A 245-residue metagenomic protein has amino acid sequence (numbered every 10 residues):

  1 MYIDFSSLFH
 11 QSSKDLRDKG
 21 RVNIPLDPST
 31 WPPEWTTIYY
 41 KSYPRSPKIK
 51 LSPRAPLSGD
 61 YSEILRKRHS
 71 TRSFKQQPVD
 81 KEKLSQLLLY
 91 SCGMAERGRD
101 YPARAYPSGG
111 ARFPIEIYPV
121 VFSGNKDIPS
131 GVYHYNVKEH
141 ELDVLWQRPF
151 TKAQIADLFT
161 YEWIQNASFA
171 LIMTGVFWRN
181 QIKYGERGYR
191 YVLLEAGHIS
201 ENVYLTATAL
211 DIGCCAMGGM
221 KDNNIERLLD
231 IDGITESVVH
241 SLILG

Functional and structural regions predicted by a protein language model:
M1-W178, K183, A196, L210 (+2 more regions): N-terminal accessory segments that position/regulate proteins before the catalytic core
E186-E195: Short pre-catalytic strand/loop immediately N-terminal to key active-site residues, enriched for Gly-Thr
